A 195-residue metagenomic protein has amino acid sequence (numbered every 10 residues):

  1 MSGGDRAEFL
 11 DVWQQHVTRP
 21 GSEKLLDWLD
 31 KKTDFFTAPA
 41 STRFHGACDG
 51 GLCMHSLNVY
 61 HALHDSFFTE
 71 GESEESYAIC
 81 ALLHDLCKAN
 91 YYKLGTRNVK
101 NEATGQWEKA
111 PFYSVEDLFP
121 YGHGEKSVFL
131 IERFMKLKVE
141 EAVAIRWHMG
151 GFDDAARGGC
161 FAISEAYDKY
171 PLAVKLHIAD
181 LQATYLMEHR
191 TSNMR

Functional and structural regions predicted by a protein language model:
M1-A38: Non-catalytic interface/linker regions that flank or bridge core catalytic/transmembrane domains
G3, Q15-R19, C53, M135 (+1 more regions): Generic detection of long, well-ordered alpha-helical segments
L25-K32, H45-L57: All-alpha helical catalytic cores of prenyl diphosphate-utilizing isoprenoid enzymes
S41-G46, M54, H61, D65-S192: Divalent metal-dependent catalytic cores for phosphoryl transfer on phosphate-bearing substrates
